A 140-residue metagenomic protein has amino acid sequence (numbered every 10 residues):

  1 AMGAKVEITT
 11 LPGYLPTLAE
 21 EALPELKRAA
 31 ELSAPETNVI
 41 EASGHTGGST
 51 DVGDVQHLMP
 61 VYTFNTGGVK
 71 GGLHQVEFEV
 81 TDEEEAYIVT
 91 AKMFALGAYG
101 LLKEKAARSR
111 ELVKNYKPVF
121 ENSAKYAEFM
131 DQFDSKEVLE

Functional and structural regions predicted by a protein language model:
A1-E140: Metal-dependent amide/peptide-bond hydrolase catalytic core, centered on the "pita-bread" metallohydrolase fold
